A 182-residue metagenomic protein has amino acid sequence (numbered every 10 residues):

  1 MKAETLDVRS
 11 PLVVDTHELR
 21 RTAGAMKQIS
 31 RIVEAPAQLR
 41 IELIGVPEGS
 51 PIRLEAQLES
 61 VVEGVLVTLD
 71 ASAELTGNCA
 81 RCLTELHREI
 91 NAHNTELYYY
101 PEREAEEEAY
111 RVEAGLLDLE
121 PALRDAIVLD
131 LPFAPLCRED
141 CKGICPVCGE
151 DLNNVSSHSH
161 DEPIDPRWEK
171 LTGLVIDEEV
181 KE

Functional and structural regions predicted by a protein language model:
M1-E182: Structured interface patches
